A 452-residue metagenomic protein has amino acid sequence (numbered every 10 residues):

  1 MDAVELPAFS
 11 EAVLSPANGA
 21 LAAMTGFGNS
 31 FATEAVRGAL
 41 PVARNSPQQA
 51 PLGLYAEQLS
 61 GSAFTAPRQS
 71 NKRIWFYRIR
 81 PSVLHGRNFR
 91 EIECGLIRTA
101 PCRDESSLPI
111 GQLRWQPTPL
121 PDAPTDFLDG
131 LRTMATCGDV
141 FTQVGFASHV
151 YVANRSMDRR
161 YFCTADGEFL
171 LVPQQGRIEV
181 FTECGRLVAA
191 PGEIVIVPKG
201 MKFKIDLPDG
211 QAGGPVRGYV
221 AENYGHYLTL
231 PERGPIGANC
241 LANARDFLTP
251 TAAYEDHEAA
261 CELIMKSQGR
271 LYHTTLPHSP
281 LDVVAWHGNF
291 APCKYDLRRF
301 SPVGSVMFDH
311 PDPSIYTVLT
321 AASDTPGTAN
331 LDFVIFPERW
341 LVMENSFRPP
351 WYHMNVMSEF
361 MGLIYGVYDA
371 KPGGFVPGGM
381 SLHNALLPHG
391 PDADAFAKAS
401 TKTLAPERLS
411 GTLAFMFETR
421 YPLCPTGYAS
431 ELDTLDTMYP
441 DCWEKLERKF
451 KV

Functional and structural regions predicted by a protein language model:
M1-V452: Jelly-roll (double-stranded beta-helix
